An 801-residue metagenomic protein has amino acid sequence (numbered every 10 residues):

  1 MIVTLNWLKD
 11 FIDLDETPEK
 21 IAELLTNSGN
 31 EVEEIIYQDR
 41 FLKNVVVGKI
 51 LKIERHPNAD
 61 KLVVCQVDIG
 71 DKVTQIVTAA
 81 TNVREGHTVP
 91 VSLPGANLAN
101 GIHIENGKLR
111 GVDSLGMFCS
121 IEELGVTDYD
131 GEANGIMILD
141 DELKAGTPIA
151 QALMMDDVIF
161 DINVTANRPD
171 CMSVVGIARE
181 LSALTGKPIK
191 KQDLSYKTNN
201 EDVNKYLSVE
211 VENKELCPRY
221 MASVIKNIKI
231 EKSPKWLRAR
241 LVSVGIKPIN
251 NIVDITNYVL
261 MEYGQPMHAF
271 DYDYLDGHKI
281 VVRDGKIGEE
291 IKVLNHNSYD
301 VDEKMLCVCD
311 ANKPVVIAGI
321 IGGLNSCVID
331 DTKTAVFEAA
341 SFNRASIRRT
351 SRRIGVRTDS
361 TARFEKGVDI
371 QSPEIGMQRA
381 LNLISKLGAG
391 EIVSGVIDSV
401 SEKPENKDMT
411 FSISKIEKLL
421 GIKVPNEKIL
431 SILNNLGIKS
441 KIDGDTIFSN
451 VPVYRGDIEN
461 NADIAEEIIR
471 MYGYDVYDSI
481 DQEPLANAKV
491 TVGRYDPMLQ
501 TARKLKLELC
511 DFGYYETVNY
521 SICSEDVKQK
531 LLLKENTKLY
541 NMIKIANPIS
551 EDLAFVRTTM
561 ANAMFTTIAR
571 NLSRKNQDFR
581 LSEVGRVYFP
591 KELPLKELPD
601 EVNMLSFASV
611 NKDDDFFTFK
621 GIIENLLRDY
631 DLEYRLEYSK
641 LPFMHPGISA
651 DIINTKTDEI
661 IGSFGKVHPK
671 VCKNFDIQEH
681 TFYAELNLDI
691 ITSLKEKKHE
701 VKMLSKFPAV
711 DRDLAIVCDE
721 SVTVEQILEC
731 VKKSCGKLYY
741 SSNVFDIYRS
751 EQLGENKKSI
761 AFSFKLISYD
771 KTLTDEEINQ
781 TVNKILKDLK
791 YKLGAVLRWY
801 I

Functional and structural regions predicted by a protein language model:
M1-E201, V336, R353-G355, D359 (+3 more regions): Phosphate-backbone binding interfaces of nucleic-acid-interacting proteins
I2, E19, N435-K441, F448 (+5 more regions): A carboxyl-terminal module marker
L5, V63, I189-E289: Glycine/proline-enriched, intrinsically flexible loops and inter-domain linkers
D39-K43, Y196-N199, V490, N519-K538 (+2 more regions): Beta-rich nucleic-acid/ligand-interaction surfaces
V47-V77, A239, N250, T256-N325: Conserved mixed alpha/beta core segments that line enzyme active sites in large multi-domain catalysts
R110, S114-G125, A133-M137, A150 (+6 more regions): Mobile "lid/hinge" segments at catalytic clefts and subdomain interfaces of large enzymes
G176, M409-F579, R712, K765-I767 (+1 more regions): Extended, well-folded interaction surfaces typified by the phenylalanyl-tRNA synthetase beta subunit core
T185-V211, G388-I416: Terminal amphipathic helices with adjacent charged low-complexity linkers/tails
